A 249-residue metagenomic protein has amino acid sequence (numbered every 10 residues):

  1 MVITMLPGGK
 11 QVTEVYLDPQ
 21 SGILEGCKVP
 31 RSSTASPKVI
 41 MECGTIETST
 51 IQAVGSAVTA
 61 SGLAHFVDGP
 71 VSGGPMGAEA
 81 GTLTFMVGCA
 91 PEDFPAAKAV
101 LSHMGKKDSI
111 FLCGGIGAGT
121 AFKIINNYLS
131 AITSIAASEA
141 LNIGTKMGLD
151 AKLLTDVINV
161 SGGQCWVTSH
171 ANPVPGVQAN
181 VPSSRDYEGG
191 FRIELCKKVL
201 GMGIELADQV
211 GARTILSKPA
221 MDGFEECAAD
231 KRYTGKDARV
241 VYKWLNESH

Functional and structural regions predicted by a protein language model:
M1-F66: Rossmann-fold NAD(P) dinucleotide-binding segment
M1-I3, P7, Q11, I46 (+7 more regions): Amphipathic alpha-helical hairpins
Q11, T50, E92-D93, I135-A136 (+1 more regions): Short phosphate-engaging motifs
Y16, T45-Y128: Rossmann-fold dinucleotide-binding core
K38, A80-T84, E188: Short, solvent-exposed beta-strand edge segments and adjacent coil->beta transition regions
A118-L245: Helical "substrate-binding/catalytic lid" subdomain of Rossmann-like NAD(P)-dependent dehydrogenases/reductases
